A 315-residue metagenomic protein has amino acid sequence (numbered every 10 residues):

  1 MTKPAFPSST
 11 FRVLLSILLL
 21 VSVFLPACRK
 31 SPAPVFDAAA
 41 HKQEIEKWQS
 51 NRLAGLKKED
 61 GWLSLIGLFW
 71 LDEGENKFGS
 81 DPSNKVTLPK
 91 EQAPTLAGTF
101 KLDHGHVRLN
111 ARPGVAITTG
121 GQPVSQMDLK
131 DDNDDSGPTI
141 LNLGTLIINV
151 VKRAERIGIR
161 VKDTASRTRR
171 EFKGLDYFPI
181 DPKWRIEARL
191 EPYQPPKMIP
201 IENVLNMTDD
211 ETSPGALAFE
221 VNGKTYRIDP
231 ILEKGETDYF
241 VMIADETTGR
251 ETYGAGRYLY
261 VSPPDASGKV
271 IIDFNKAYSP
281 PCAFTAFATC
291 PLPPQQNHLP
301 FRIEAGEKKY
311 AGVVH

Functional and structural regions predicted by a protein language model:
T2-L15: Bacterial N-terminal signal peptides that target proteins for export
F24-A27: C-terminal motif of bacterial Sec signal peptides marking the signal peptidase cleavage site
R29-S31: Bacterial signal peptide processing site
L65, W70-S136: Forkhead-associated
T119-D134, T225-K276: An exposed acidic His-Trp-rich patch
N142-D209: Surface-exposed beta-loop interaction hotspot
G174-Y177, T248-R250, Y260-P263, K269-I271 (+1 more regions): Extended, aromatic/histidine-rich regions of cofactor-dependent oxidoreductases associated with respiratory
E187-T248, Y253: Flexible, glycine-rich surface segments
